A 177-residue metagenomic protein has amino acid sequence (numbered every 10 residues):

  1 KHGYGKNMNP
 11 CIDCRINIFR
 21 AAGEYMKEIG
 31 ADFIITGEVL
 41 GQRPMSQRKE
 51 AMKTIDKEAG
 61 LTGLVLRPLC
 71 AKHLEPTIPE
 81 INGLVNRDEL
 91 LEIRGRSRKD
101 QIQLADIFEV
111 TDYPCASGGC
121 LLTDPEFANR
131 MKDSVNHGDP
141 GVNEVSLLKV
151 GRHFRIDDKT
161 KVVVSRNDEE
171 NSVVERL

Functional and structural regions predicted by a protein language model:
K1-L177: Nucleotide-activated chemistry modules centered on ATP-dependent adenylation/adenylyltransferase
